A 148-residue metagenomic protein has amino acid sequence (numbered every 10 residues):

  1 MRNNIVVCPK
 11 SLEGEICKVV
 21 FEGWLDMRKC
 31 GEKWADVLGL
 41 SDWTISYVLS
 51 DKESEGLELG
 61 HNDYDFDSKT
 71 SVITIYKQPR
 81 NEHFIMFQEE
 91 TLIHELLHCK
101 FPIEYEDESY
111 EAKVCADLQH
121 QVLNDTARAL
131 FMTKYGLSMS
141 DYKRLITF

Functional and structural regions predicted by a protein language model:
M1-E55: A metal-dependent hydrolase signature that marks the N-terminal structural subdomain at the beginning of catalytic folds
C17, F21, E82, M86 (+1 more regions): Short, charged/polar micro-motifs that form catalytic or ligand-binding hotspots
V48-T74, P79-F84: Catalytic zinc-binding patch centered on the HExxH motif and its immediate surroundings that defines zinc-dependent
R80, E106-E108: A short, flexible beta-alpha/helix-coil linker loop
M86-E89, D117: Alpha-helical scaffolds flanking conserved acidic
E89-E90, N124: An amphipathic alpha-helix signature
E90-I103: Active-site recognition of the HExxH zinc-binding catalytic motif
E108-F148: Post-HExxH zinc-binding segment in Zn-dependent metallohydrolases
